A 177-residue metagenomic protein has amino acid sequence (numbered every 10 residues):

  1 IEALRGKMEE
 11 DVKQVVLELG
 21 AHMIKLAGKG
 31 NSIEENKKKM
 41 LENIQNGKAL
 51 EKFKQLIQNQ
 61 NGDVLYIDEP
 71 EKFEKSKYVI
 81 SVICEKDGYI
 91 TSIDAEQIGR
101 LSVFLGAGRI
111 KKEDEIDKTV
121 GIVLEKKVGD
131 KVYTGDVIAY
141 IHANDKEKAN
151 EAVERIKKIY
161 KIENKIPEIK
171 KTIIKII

Functional and structural regions predicted by a protein language model:
I1-I177: Well-ordered secondary-structure scaffolds
